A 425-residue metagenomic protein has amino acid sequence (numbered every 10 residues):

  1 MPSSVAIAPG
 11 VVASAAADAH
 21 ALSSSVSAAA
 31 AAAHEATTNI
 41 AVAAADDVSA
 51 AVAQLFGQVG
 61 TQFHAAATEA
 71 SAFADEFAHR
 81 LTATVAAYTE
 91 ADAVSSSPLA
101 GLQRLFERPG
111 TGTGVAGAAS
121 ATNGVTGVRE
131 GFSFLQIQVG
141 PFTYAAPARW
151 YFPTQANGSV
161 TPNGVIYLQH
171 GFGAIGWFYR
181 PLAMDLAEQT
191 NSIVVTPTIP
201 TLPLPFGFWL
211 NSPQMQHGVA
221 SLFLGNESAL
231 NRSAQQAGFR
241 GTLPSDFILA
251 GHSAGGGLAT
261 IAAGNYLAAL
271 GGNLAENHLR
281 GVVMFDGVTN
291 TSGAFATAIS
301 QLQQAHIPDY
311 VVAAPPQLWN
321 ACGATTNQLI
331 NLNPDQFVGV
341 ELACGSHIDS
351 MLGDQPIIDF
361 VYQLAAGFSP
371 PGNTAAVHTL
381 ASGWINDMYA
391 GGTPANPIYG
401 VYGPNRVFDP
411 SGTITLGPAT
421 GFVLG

Functional and structural regions predicted by a protein language model:
M1-I137, F142, S159-V160, Y167 (+2 more regions): A glycine-centric feature that highlights glycine-enriched low-complexity/repetitive segments and conserved glycine
A86-T89, A93, M184-N191, A220 (+3 more regions): Sec-exported extracytoplasmic/periplasmic mature domains
A145-S192, T196-P205: Short, surface-exposed "cap/lid" segments of acyl-processing enzymes
F172, P203-L210, A366-G372: Second-shell loop/turn segments in exported
W209-F247: Alpha/beta-hydrolase active-site loop
S233-Q304: Primarily recognizes the serine-hydrolase "nucleophile elbow" in alpha/beta-hydrolase and SGNH/GDSL folds
L274-S350: The feature captures the conserved acid-bearing segment of alpha/beta-hydrolase catalytic domains
N320-G425: C-terminal catalytic-base region of ester-bond hydrolases, centering on the histidine of the charge-relay
